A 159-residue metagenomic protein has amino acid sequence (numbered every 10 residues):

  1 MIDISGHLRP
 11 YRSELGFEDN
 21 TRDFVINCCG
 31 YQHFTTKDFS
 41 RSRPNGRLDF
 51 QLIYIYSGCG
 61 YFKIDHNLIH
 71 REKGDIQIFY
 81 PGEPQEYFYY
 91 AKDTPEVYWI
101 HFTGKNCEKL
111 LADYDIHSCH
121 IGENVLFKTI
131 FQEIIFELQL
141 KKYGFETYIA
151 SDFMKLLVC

Functional and structural regions predicted by a protein language model:
M1-H70, S118: Generic protein-terminus/edge-of-domain signal
T36-F39, K73-G74, G82-P84, K92: Tight coil/turn sites that cap or link beta-strands
I55-S57, Y80, Y90: A short, compositionally biased micro-patch
H66-Y80: Short acidic-glycine-tyrosine-enriched beta hairpin
G82-N106: Ligand-binding loop in jelly-roll beta-barrel domains
K109-C159: Amphipathic alpha-helical segments enriched in hydrophobic/aromatic residues interleaved with Lys/Arg
